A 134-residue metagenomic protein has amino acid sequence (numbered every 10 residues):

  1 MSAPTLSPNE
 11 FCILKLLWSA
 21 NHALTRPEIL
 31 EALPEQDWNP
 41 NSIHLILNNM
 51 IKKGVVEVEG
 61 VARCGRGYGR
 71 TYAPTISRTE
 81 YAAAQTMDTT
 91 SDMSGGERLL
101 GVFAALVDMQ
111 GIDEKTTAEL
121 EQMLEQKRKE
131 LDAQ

Functional and structural regions predicted by a protein language model:
M1-L16, A20, S77, D92-G96 (+2 more regions): Short alpha-helical segments that sit at the start of domains
T5-N9, V61-A83: Short, cationic-aromatic polyanion-contact patches
I13, M50, L120: Conserved RecA-like P-loop NTPase ATPase core
A23-A32: Short acidic, hydrophobic short linear motifs in intrinsically disordered regions
E31-P40: Short helix-coil junctions and helix-kink-helix linkers
H44-I51: Short, hydrophobic-biased segments on the C-terminal half of alpha helices that form "recognition helices"
G54: Glycine-centered, phosphate/nucleic-acid-interacting loop/turn motifs that mediate DNA/RNA or nucleotide
A82-K129: Amphipathic alpha-helical dimerization/coiled-coil segments that flank or bridge DNA-binding/regulatory modules
